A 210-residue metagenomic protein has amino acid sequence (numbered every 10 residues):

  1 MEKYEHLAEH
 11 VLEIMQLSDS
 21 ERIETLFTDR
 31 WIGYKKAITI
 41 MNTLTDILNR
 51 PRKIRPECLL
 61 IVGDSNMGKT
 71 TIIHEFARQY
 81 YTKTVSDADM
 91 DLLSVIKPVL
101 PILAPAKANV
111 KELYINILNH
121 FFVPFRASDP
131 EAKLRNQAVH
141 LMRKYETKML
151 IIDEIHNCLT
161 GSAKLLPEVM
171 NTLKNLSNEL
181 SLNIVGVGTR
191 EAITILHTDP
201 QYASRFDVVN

Functional and structural regions predicted by a protein language model:
M1-E57: A short, basic N-terminal segment
K53-E75: Walker A/P-loop nucleotide-binding motif
Q79-M90, V123-P124: Post-Walker A helix-loop "phosphate-sensing" segment adjacent to the P-loop in P-loop NTPases
D91, V95, V99-A108: A short hydrophobic beta-strand->loop->alpha-helix junction that borders the nucleotide-binding pocket of P-loop NTPases
A104-H140: Short glycine-rich substrate-engagement loop in P-loop NTPases that contacts/grips substrate
L141-L165: Conserved P-loop NTPase "ATPase switch" module shared by AAA+ and STAND
S162, L176-T198: Sensor-1/coupling segment of RecA-like P-loop NTPase cores
H197-N210: A short helix-turn-beta junction within AAA+ P-loop NTPase domains corresponding to the substrate/partner-engaging
